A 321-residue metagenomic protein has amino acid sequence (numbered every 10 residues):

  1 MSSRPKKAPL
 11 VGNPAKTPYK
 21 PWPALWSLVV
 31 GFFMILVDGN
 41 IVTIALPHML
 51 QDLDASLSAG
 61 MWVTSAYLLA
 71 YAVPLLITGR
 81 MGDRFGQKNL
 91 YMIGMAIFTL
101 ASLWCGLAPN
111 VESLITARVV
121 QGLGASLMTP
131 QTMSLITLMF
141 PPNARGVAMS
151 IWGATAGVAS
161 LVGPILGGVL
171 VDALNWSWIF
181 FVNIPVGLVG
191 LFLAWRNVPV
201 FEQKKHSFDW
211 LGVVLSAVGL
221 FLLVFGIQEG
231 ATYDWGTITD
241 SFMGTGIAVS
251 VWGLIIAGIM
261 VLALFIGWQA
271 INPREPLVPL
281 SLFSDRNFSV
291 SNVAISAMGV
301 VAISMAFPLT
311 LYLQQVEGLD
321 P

Functional and structural regions predicted by a protein language model:
M1-S2, I256: Eukaryotic acidic, serine/proline-rich intrinsically disordered low-complexity regions that function as flexible
S2-R196: Transmembrane-helix bundle of Major Facilitator Superfamily
Y19-A70, N175, V249-L254, V261 (+1 more regions): Transmembrane core module of solute transporters
N40, G168, F221-V224, I303: Glycine-centered loop/turn positions within well-structured domains that cap or flank conserved ligand/cofactor-binding
H48, D54, M61, L100 (+7 more regions): Residue-level signature of transmembrane alpha-helix interfaces in integral membrane proteins
M61, Q121, Q131, Q228 (+2 more regions): Glutamine-centric residue-chemistry signal
A173-V293, V301: Hydrophobic transmembrane-helix bundles of small-molecule transporters
